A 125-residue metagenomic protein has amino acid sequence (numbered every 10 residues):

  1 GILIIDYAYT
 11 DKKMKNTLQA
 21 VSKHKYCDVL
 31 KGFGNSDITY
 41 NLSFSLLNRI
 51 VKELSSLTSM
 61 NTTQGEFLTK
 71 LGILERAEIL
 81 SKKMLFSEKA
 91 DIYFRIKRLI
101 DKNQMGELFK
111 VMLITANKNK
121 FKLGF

Functional and structural regions predicted by a protein language model:
G1-F125: Long, Lys/Arg- and hydrophobic-enriched amphipathic alpha-helices
